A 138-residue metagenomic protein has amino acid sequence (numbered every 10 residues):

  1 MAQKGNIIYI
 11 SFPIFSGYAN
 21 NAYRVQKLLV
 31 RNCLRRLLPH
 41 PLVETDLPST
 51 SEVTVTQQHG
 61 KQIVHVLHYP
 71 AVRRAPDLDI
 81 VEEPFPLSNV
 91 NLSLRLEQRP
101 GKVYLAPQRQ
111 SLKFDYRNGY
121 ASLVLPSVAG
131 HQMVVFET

Functional and structural regions predicted by a protein language model:
M1-T138: A conserved amphipathic helix/loop scaffold that creates a polar/acidic microenvironment used either to coordinate
